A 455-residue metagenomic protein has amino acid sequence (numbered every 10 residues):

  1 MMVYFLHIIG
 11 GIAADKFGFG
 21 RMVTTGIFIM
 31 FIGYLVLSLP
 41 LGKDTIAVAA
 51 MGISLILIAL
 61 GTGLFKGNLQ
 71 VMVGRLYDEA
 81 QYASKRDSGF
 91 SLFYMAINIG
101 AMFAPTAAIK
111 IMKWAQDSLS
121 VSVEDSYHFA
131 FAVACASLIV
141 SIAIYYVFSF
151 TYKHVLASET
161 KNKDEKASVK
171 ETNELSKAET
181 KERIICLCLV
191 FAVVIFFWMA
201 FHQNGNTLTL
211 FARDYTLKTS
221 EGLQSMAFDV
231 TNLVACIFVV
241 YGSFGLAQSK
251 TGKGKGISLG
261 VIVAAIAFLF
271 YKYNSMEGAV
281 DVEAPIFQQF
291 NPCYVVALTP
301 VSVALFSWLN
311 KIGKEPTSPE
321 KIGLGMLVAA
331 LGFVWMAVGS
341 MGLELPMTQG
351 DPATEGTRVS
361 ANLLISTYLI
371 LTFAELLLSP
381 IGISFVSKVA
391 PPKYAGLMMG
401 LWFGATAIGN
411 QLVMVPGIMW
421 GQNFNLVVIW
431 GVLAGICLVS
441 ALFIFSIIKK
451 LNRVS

Functional and structural regions predicted by a protein language model:
M1-D15, M102, Q289-F306: Central cavity-lining transmembrane alpha-helices of secondary-active solute carriers, predominantly the Major
D15-M30, S84, Q248-S258, W308-L327: Cytoplasmic membrane-interface "Motif A"-like loop-to-helix N-cap segments of 12-TM Major Facilitator Superfamily
T25-I46, A265-E277, L324-A353: C-terminal ends and interior cores of transmembrane alpha-helices in multi-pass membrane transporters/permeases
G33, I46-N68, L345-L377: Hydrophobic core of transmembrane alpha-helices in multi-pass small-molecule transporters, especially MFS/SLC-type
G52, D125-V147, L324, V427-I447: Symmetry-related core transmembrane helices of the 12-TM Major Facilitator Superfamily/SLC fold
E79-D87, I109-V280, S302, F306-I312 (+1 more regions): Intracellular loop-helix junctions on the cytosolic face of multi-pass helical membrane proteins
A80-F93, Y127, D281-V282, A361-N362 (+2 more regions): Loop-to-transmembrane helix entry/capping segments in MFS-fold secondary transporters and related SLC/MFSD carriers
K85-Q116, V133-S141, F228-T231, N291-V295 (+1 more regions): Glycine-rich segments within core transmembrane alpha-helices of 12-TM secondary carriers
